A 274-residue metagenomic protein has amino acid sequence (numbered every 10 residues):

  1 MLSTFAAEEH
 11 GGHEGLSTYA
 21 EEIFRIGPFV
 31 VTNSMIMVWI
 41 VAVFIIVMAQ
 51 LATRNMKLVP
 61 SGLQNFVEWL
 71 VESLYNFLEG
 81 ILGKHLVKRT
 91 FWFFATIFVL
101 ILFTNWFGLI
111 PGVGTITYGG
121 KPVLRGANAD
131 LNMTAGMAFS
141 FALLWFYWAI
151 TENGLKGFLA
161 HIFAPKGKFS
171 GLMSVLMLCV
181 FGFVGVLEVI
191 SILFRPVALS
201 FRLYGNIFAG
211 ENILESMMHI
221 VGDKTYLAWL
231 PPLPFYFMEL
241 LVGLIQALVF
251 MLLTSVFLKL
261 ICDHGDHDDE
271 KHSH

Functional and structural regions predicted by a protein language model:
L2-H274: Selective transmembrane helix interface/packing segments
